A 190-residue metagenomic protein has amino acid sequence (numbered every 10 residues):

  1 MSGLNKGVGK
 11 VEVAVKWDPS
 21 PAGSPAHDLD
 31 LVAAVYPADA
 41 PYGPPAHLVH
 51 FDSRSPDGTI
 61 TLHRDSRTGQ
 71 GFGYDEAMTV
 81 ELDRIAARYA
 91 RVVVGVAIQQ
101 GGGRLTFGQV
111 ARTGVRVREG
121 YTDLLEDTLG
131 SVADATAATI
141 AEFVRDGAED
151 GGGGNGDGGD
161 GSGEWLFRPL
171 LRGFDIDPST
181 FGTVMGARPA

Functional and structural regions predicted by a protein language model:
M1-R91, G95-G152, D157-A190: Intrinsic-disorder/low-complexity signal
